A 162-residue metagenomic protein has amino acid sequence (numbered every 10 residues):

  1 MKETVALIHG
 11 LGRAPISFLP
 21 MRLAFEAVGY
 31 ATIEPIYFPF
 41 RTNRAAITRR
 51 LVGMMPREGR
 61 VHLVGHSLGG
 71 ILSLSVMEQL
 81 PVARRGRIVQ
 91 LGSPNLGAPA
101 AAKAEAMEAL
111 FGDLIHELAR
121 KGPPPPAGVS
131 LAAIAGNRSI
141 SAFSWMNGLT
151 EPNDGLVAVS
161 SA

Functional and structural regions predicted by a protein language model:
M1-E3: A short, charged/proline- and glycine-enriched loop that marks the coil->beta-strand transition at the N-terminal
V5-L11, I16, P20, A24-E26 (+2 more regions): Serine-dependent carboxylesterase/thioesterase catalytic core of lipase-like alpha/beta-hydrolase/SGNH enzymes
P126-A162: C-terminal catalytic-base region of ester-bond hydrolases, centering on the histidine of the charge-relay
